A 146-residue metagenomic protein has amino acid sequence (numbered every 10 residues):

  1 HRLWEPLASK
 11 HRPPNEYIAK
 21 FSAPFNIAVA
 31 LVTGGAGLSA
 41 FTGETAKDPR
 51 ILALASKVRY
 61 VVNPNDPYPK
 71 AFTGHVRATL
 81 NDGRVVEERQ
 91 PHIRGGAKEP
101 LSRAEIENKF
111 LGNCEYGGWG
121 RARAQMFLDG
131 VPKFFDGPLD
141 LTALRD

Functional and structural regions predicted by a protein language model:
H1-D146: Terminal-appendage/accessory-domain detector
